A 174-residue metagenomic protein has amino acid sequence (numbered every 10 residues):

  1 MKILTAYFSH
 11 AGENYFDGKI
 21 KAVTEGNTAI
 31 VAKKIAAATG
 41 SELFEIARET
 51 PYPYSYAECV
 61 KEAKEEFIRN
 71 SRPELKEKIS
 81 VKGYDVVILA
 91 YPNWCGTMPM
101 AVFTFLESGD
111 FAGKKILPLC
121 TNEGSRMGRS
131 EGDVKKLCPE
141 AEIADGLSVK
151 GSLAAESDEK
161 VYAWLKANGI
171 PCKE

Functional and structural regions predicted by a protein language model:
M1-V86, G96, E159-E174: N-terminal beta1-alpha1-beta2 submodule of the flavodoxin-like/Rossmannoid cofactor-binding fold
Y7, C120, L147: A cross-domain feature marking catalytic cores of carbohydrate-active enzymes and several ubiquitous metabolic/repair
A29, G128, A155: Electropositive phosphate-/nucleotide-binding environments in soluble metabolic enzymes
E42-L43, A141-S148: Short beta-strand elements in bilobed, periplasmic/extracellular small-molecule ligand-binding domains
E49, L147-L153: Short beta->alpha junction loops
P53-E142: Helix-loop-strand module that forms the ligand-binding subsite of alpha/beta enzymes
E131-E142, S152-E174: Ligand-binding grooves and catalytic loops that recognize ribose/phosphate and carbohydrate rings, and esterified lipid
